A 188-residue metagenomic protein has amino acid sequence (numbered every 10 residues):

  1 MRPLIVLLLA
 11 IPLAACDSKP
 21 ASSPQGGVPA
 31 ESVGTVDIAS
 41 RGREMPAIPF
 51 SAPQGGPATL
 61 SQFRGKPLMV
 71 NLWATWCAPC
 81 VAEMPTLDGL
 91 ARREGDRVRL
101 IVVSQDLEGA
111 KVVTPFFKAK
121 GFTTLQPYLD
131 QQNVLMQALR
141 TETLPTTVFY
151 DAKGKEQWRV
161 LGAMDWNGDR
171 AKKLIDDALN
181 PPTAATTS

Functional and structural regions predicted by a protein language model:
M1-A47, D169-K172, A184-S188: N-terminal targeting signals for export/organelle localization
R43-M45, F63-G65, G95, E108-K111 (+2 more regions): Extracytoplasmic
P46-I48, S61, Q137: Pre-signature/interface helix of ABC/ABC-like ATPase nucleotide-binding domains
P49-F50, F149: Hydrophobic beta-strand positions
P53-Q54, F63, A152: Short, ordered coil/turn segments that flank beta-strands lining enzyme active or ligand-binding pockets
A58-V81: Short active-site neighborhood of thiol/selenol oxidoreductases, capturing the structured segment around
V81-K120, Q131-A138: Structural microenvironment flanking redox-active thiols in thiol-disulfide oxidoreductases
P115-T124, L129-L179: Thiol/disulfide oxidoreductase modules built on the thioredoxin-like
